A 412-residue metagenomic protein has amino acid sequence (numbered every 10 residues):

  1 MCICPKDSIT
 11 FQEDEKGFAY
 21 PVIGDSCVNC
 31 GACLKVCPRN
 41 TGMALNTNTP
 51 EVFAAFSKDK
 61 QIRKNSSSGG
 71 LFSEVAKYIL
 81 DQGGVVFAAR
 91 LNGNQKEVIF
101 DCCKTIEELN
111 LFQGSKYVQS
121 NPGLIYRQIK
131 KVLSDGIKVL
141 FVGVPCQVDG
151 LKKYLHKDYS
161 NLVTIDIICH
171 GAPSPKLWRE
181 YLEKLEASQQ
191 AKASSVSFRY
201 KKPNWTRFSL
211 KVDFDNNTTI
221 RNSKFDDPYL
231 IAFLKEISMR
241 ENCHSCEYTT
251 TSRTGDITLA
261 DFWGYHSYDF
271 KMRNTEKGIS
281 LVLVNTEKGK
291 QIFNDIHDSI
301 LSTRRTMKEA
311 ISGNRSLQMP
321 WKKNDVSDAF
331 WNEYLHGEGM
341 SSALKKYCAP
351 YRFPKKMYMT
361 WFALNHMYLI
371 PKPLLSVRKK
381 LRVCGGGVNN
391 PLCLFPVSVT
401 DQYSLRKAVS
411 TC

Functional and structural regions predicted by a protein language model:
M1-D7, V28-N40, V144-G150, M239-T251: Local cysteine-cluster metal-coordination motifs and their immediate loop/turn environment, predominantly Fe-S cluster
M1-V22, A32-N48, D256-I257: Iron-sulfur cluster-binding cysteine motifs and their immediate structural context in ferredoxin-like electron-transfer
A19-V28, G136-V139, D227-E241: Immediate flanking context of iron-sulfur cluster ligation sites
S26-D135, S312-K322, H336-M340: Flanking helices and flexible, charged tails adjoining ferredoxin-like Fe-S electron-transfer domains in multi-subunit
S66-L71, G93, F141-L151, G171-P173: Gly/Ser/Thr-rich loops at beta-strand to alpha-helix junctions that form or flank small-molecule/cofactor-binding
Q82-V85, A191-A408: Long, compositionally biased charged/polar accessory segments in the mid-to-C-terminal portions of proteins
K152-V163, L182-A187: Short, surface-exposed basic-aromatic patches at helix termini and helix-loop junctions that form
V163-K184: Short, flexible loop segments at boundaries between secondary-structure elements
